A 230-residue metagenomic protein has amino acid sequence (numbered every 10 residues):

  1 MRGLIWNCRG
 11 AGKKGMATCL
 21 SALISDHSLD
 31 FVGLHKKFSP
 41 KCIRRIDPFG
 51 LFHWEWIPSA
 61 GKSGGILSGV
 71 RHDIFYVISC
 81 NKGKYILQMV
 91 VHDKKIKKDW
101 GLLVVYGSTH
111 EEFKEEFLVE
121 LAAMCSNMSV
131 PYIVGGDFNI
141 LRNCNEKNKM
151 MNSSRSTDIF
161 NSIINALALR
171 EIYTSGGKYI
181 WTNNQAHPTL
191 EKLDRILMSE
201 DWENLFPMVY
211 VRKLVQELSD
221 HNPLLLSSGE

Functional and structural regions predicted by a protein language model:
M1-E230: A shared catalytic/ligand-binding motif for oxyanion handling
